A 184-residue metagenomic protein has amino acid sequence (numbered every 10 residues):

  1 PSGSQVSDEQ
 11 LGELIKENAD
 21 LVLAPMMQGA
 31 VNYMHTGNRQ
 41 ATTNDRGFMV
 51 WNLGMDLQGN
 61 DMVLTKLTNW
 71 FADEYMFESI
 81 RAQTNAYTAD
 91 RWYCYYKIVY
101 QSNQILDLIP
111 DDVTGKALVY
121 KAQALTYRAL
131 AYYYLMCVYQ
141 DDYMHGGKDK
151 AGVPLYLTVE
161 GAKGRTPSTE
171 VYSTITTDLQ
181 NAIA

Functional and structural regions predicted by a protein language model:
P1-Q5, Y172, I183-A184: Short intrinsically disordered, low-complexity coil segments enriched in acidic
P1-W51: Membrane-proximal, proline-rich intrinsically disordered regions
A30-G37, C137-Y143, A184: Short regulatory "switch" loops immediately downstream of catalytic or recognition motifs within protein catalytic
N32-Q83, A89-W92, L157-T158: A structural signal for short, hydrophobic/glycine-enriched beta-strand patches
L67-Y139, T166-E170, N181-I183: Conserved, well-structured interaction surfaces
V138-T174: Short coil/linker segments at helix-helix boundaries
